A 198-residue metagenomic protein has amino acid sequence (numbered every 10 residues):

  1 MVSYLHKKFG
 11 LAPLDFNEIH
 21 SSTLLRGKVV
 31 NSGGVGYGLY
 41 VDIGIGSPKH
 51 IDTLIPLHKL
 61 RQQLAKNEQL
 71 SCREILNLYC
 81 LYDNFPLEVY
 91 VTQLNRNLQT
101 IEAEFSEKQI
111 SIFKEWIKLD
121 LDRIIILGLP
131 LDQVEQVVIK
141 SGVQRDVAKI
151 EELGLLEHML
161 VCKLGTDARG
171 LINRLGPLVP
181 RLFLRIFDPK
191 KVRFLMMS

Functional and structural regions predicted by a protein language model:
M1-C80, P86-T92: S1/OB-fold single-stranded RNA-binding interface
M1-L5, G33, C72-S198: OB-fold/S1-family RNA-binding modules
